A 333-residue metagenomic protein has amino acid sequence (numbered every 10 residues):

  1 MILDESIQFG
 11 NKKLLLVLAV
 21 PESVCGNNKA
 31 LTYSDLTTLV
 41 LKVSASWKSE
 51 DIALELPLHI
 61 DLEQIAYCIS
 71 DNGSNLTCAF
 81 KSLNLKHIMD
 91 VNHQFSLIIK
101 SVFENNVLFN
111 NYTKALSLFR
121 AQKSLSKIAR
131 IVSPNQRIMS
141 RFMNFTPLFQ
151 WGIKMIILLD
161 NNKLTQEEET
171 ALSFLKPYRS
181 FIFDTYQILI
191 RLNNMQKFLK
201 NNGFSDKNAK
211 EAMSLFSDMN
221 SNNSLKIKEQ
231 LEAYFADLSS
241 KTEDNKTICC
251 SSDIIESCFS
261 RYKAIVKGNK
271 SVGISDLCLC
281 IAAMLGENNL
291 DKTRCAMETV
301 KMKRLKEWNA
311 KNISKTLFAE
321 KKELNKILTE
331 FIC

Functional and structural regions predicted by a protein language model:
M1-C68, S74, C78-H93, S101-V107 (+2 more regions): RNase H-like nuclease fold core
G73-S82, F95, R120-C333: Acidic/histidine-rich catalytic cores and adjacent linkers of DNA breakage/strand-transfer/modification proteins
I98: Conserved His + Asp/Glu catalytic blocks
N105-L116: A catalytic-pocket lid/entrance helix-loop region that shapes and gates access to the active site across common
